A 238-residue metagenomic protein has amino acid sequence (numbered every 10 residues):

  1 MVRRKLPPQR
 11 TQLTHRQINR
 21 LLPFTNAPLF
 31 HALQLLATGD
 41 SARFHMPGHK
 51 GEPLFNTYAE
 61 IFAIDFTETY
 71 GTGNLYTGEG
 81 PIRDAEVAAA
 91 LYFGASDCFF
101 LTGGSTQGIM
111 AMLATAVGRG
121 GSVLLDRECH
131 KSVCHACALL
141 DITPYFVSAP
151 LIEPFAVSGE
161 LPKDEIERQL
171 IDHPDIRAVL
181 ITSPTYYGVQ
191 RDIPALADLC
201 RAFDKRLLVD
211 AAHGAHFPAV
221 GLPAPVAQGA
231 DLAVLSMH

Functional and structural regions predicted by a protein language model:
M1-K5, F66, R83, A88-A90 (+2 more regions): Intrinsic structural disorder
V2-G80: N-terminal "arm"/small-domain region of PLP-dependent enzymes with the aminotransferase-like
H15-Q34, N56, N74, L91-A95 (+1 more regions): Conserved PLP-enzyme active-site core in the AAT-like
K50, G104-S105: Short glycine-rich, polar/acidic loop-and-turn segments at beta strand-coil junctions
Y58-G104, E128: Conserved N-terminal alpha-helix of the aminotransferase class I/II PLP-enzyme fold
